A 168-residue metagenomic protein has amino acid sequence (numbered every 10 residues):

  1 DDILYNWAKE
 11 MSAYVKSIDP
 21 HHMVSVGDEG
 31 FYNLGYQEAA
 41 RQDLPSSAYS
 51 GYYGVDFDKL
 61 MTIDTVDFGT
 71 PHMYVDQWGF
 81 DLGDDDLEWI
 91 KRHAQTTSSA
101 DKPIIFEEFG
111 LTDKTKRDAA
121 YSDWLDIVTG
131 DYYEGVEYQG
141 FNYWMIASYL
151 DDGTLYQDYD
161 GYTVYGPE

Functional and structural regions predicted by a protein language model:
D1-E137: Extracellular glycoside hydrolase catalytic/binding regions
G110, G130-E168: Aromatic/acidic polysaccharide-binding cleft in carbohydrate-active enzymes
